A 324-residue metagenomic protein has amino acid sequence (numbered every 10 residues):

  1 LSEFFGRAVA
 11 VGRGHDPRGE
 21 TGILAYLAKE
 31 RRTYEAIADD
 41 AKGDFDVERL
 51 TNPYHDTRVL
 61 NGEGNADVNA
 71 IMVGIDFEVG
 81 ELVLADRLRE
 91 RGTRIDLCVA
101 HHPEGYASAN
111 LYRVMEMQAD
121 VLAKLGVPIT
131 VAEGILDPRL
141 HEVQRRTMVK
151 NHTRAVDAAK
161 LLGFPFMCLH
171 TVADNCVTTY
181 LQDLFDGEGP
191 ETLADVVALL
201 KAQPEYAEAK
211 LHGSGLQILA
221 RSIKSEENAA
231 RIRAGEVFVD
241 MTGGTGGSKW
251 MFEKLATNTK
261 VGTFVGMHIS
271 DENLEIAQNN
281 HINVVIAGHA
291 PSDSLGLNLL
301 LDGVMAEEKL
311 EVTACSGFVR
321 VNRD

Functional and structural regions predicted by a protein language model:
L1-D324: Active-site catalytic microenvironments in core metabolic enzymes, especially phosphate/sugar-handling
